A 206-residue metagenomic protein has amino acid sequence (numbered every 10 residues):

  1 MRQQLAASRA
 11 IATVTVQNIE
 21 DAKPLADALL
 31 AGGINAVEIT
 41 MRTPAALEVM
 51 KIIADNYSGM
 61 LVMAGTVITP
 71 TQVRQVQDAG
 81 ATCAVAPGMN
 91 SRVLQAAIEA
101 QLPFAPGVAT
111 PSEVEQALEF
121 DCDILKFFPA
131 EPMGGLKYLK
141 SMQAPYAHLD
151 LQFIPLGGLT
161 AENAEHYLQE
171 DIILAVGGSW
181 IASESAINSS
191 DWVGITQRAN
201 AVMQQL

Functional and structural regions predicted by a protein language model:
M1-A79, E99, Q169, N188-L206: Conserved N-terminal beta1-alpha1 strand-loop-helix module at the mouth
T13-T15, A36-T43, M60-I68, V73 (+5 more regions): Catalytic beta/alpha-barrel core
L25, T69-A79, S112-F120, Q143-A144 (+1 more regions): Catalytic cores of alpha/beta
L30-N35, N56-G59, D78-A84, E99-A105 (+3 more regions): Glycine-enriched alpha-helix->loop->beta-strand junction motifs that scaffold or abut catalytic
K51, K140-Q143, E165, N200: Active-site phosphate/pyrophosphate- and oxyanion-stabilizing loops and adjacent acidic/basic residues in soluble
A64-G65, P155-L159, V176-S179: Glycine-rich beta-strand-to-loop/alpha-helix junction loops that act as flexible
C83-V93, K126-G135, I172-W192: Glycine-rich phosphate-binding active-site loops on the catalytic face of alpha/beta enzymes
P132, L136-T160: Shared catalytic-loop signature of beta/alpha-barrel
